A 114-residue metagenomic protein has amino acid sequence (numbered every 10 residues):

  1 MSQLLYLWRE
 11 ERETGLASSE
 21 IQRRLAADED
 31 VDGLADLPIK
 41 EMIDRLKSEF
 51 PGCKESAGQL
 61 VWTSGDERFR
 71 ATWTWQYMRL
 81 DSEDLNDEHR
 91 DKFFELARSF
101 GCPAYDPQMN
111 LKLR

Functional and structural regions predicted by a protein language model:
M1-R114: Acidic (Asp/Glu-rich) sequence patches and key acidic residues that form negatively charged surfaces used
